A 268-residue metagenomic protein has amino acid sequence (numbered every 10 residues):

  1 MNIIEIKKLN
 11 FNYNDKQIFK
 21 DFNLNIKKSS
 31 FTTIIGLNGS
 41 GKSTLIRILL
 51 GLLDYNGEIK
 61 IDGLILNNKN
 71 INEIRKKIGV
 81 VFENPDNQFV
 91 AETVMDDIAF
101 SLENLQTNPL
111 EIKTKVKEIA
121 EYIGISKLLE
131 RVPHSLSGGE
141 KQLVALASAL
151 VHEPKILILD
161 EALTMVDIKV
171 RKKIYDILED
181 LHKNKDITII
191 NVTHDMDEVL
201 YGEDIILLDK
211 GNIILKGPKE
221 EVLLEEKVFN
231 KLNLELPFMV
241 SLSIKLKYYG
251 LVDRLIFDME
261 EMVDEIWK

Functional and structural regions predicted by a protein language model:
I35-L37: The feature captures the beta-strand-to-loop junction immediately N-terminal to the Walker
L50: Helix-to-loop junction immediately C-terminal to a conserved catalytic motif
G57-L66, I74: Conserved ABC transporter NBD signature motif
L110-L128: Conserved ABC ATPase "signature" region
V132-L136, E140: Conserved ABC ATPase signature
V151-K155: A short, proline-enriched helix->beta-strand linker immediately N-terminal to the Walker B motif in ABC-type P-loop
L157-E161: Catalytic Walker B motif of ABC-type/P-loop ATPase nucleotide-binding domains
